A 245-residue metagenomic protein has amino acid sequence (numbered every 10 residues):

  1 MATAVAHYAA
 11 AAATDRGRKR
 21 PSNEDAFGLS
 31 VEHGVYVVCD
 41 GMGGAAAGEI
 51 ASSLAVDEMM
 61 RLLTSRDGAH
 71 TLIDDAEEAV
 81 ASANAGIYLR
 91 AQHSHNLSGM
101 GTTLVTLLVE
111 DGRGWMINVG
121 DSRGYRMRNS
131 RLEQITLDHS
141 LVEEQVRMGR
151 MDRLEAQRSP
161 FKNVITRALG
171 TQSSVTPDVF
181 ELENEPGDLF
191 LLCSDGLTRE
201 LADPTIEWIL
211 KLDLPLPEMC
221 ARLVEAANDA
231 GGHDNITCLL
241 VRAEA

Functional and structural regions predicted by a protein language model:
M1-A245: PP2C/PPM-type serine/threonine phosphatase catalytic domain
